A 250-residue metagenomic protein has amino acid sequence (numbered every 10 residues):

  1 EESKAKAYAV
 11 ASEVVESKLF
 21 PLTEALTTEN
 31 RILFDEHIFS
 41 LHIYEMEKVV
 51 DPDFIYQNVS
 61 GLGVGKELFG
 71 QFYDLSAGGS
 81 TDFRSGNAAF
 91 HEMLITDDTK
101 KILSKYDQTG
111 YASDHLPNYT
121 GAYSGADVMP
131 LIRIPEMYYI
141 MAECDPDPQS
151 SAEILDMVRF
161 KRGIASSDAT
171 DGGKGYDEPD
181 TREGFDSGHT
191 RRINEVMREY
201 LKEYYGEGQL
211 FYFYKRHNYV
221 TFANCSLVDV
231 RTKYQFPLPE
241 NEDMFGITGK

Functional and structural regions predicted by a protein language model:
E1-K66, A77-K250: Acidic/polar-rich alpha-helix caps and helix-coil junctions
F72-Y73: Active-site-proximal, Lys/Arg-enriched surface segment that forms a nucleic-acid-binding/basic interface patch
